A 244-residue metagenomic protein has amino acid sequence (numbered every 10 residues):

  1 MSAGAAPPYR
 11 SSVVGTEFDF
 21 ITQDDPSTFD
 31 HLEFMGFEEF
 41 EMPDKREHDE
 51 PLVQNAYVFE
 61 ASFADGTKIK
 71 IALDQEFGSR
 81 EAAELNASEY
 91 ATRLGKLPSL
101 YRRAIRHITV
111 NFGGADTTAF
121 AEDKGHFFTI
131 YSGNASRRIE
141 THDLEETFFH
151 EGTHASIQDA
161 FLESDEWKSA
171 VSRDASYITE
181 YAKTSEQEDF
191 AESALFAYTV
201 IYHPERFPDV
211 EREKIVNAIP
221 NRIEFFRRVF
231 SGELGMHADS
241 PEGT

Functional and structural regions predicted by a protein language model:
M1-P26: Intrinsically disordered, low-structural-confidence terminal and linker regions
T22-H126: Auxiliary, metal-adjacent structural segments of Zn-dependent hydrolase domains
Q75-L85, G133-I139, S176-T184, D209-R212: Second-shell loop/turn segments in exported
G114-T117, G133-S136, H154, L162 (+1 more regions): Solvent-exposed loop/turn segments at secondary-structure junctions within structured extracellular/periplasmic domains
F120-K124, A155-A170: A structural motif
I130-F148: Short pre-active-site segment immediately N-terminal to the catalytic Zn-binding motif
H142-A160, A191: Active-site recognition of the HExxH zinc-binding catalytic motif
S169-T244: Metalloprotease/metallohydrolase-associated module, dominated by Zn2+-dependent proteases
